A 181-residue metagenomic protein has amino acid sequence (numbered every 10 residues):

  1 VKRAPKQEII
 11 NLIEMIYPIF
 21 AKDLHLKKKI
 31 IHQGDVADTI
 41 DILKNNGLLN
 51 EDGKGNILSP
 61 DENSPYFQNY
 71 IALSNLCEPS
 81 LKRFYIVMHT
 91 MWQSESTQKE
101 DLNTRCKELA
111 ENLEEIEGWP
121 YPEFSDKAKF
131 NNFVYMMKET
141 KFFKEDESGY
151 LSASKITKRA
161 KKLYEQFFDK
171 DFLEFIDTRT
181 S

Functional and structural regions predicted by a protein language model:
V1-S181: Membrane-interfacial terminal anchoring regions of lipid-handling membrane enzymes
